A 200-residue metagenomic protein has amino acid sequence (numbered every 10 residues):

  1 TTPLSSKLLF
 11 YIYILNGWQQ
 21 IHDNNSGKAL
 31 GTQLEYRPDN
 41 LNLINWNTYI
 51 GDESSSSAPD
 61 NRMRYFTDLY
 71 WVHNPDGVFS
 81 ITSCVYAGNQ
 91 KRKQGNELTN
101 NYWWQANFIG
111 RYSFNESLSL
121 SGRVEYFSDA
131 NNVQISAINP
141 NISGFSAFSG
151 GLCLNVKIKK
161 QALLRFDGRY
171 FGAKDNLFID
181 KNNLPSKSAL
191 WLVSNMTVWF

Functional and structural regions predicted by a protein language model:
T1-L43, N47: Aromatic- and glycine-enriched pocket-lining scaffold segments that form the walls of small-molecule binding clefts
Q19-I21, D52-S55: Short, small-residue-enriched loops and turns at beta-alpha junctions that line or gate enzyme active sites
I44-T48, D52, A58-F200: Outer-membrane beta-barrel pore domains
